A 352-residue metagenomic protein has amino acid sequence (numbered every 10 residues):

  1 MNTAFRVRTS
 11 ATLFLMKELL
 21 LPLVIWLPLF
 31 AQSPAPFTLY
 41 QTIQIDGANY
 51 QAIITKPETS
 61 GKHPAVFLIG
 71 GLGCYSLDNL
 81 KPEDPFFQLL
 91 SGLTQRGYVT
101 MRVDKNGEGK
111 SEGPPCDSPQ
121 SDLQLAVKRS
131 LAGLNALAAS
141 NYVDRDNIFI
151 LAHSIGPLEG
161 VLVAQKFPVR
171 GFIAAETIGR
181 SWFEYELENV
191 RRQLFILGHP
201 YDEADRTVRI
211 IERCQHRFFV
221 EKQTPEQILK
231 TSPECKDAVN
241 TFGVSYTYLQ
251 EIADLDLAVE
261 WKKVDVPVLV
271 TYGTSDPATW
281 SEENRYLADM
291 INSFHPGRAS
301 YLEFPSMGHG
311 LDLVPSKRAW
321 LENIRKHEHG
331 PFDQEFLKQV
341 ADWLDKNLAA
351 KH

Functional and structural regions predicted by a protein language model:
S33-G61: N-terminal cap/lid segment of alpha/beta-hydrolase-fold proteins
K62-G71: Short beta-strand element of the alpha/beta-hydrolase
Q88-E112: Conserved alpha/beta-hydrolase
P119-S140: Alpha/beta-hydrolase active-site loop
A136-I196: Primarily recognizes the serine-hydrolase "nucleophile elbow" in alpha/beta-hydrolase and SGNH/GDSL folds
I173-K263: Accessory cap/linker subdomain of secreted extracellular hydrolases
V264, V270-Y272: Short beta-strand/loop motif that positions the catalytic acidic residue of the alpha/beta-hydrolase fold
P277-R285: Conserved alpha/beta-hydrolase "acid-adjacent" motif
